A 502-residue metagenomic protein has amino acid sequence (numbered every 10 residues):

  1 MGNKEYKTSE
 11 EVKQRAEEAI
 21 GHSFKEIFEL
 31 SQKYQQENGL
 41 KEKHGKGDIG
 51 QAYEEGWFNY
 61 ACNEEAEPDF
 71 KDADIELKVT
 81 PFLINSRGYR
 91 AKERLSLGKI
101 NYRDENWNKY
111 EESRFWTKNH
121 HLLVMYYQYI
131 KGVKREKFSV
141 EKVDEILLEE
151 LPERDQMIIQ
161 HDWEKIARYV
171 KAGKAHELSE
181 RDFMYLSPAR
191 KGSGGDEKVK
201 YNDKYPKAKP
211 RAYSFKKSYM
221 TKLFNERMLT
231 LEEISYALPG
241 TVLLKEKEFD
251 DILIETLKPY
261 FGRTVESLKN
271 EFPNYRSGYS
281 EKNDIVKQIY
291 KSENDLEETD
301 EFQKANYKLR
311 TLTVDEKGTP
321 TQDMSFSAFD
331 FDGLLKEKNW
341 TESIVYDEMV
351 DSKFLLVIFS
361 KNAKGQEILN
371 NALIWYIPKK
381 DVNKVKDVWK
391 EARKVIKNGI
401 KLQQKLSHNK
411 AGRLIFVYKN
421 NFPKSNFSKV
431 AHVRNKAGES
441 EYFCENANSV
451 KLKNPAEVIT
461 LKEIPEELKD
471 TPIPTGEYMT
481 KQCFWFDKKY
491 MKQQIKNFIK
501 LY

Functional and structural regions predicted by a protein language model:
M1-K71, E76-Y502: Nucleic-acid endonuclease domains
